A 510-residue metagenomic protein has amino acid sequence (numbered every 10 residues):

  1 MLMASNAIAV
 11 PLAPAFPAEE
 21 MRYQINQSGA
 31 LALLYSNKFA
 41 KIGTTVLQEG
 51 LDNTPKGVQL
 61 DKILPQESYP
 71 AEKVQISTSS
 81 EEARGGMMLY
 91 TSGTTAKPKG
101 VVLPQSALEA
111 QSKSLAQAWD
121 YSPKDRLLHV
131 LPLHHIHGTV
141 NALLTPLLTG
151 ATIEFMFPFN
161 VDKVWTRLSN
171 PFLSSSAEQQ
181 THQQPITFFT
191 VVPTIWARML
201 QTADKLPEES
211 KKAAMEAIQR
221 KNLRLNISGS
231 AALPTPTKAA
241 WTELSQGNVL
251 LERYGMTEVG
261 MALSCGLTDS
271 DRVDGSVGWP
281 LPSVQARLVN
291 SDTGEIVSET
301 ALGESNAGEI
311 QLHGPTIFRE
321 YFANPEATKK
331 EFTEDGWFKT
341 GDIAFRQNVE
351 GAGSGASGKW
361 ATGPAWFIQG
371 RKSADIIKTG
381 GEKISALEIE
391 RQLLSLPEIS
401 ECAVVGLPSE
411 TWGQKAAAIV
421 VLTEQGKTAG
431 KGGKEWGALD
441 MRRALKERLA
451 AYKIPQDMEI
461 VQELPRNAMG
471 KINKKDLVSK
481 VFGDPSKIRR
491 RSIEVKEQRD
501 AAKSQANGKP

Functional and structural regions predicted by a protein language model:
A4-T78: Structural core segment of the AMP-binding/adenylate-forming
I8, I25-N37, G86-L89, K97-K205 (+2 more regions): AMP-binding/adenylate-forming
P11-L12, H129-V130, F155, I227-G229 (+10 more regions): Thr-Gly-centered strand-to-loop micro-motif
Q24-S28, L33, G255, G381 (+1 more regions): Gly/Ser/Thr-enriched flexible coils
I186-V191, L200-V273, Q285: Gly/Ser/Thr-rich phosphate-binding loop
W279-S283, E295-E331, T379-I384: Conserved ATP/PPi-binding loop(s) of AMP-dependent carboxylate-activating enzymes
G314, R319-E320, K330, I343-K453: AMP-binding/adenylate-forming catalytic core of the ANL superfamily
G341, I377, A403-S409, Q414-E424 (+1 more regions): Conserved C-terminal "lid"/linker of ANL adenylate-forming enzymes
